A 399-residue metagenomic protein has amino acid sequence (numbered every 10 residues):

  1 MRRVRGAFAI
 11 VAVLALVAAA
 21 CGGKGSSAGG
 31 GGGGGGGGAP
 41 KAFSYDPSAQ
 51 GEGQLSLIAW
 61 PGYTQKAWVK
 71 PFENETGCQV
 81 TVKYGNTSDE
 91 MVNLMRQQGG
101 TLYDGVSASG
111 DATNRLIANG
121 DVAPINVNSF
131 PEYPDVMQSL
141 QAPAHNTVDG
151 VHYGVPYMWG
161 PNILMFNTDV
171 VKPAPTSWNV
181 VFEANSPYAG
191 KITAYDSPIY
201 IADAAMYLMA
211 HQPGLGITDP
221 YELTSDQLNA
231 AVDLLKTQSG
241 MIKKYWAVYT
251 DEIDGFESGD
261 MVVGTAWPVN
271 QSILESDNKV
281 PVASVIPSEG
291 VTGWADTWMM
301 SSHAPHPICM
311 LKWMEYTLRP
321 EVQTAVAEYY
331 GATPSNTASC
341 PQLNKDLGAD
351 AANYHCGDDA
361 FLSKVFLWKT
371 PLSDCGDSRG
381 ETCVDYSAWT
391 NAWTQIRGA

Functional and structural regions predicted by a protein language model:
C21-G33: Bacterial lipoprotein signal-peptidase II cleavage site
G36-L116: Early extracytoplasmic/lumenal segment of secretory-pathway proteins
S56-A59, Y63-Q65, E90, L102-Y103 (+1 more regions): Extracytoplasmic ligand-binding site segments that recognize negatively charged/polar headgroups
A112-R115, T265-P281: A ligand-binding cleft/hinge motif common to bilobed small-molecule-binding domains
I163-V170, M206-L208, W294-H306, A325-E328: A bilobed periplasmic-binding-protein/Venus flytrap-type ligand-binding module shared by bacterial periplasmic
V232-Q238, P268, N278-M299: Periplasmic-binding protein-like
S301-F366: Mature extracytoplasmic/periplasmic domains
L362-A399: Conserved C-terminal helix/tail region of periplasmic/extracytoplasmic solute-binding proteins
